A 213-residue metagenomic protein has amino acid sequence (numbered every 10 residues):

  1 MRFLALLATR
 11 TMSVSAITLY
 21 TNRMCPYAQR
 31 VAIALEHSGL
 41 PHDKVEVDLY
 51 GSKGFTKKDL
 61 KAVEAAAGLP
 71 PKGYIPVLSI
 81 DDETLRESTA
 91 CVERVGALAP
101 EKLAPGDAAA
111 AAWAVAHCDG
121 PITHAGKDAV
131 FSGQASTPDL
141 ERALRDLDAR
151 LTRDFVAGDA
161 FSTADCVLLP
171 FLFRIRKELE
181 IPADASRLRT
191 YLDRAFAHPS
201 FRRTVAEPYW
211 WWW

Functional and structural regions predicted by a protein language model:
A8, M12-R142, D148: GST-like domain detector, emphasizing the conserved glutathione-binding G-site in the N-terminal thioredoxin-like
A90, R187, S200: Residue-level recognition of oxygen-bearing side chains
G96, F171-L172, V205: Active-site-flanking alpha-helical
L103-G106, H124-K127, V156-D159, R202-A206: Short, hydrophobic secondary-structure boundary micro-motifs
H117-A197: GST-like fold's C-terminal all-alpha helical module
A135, Y209-W213: Carbohydrate-binding/catalytic loop surfaces
